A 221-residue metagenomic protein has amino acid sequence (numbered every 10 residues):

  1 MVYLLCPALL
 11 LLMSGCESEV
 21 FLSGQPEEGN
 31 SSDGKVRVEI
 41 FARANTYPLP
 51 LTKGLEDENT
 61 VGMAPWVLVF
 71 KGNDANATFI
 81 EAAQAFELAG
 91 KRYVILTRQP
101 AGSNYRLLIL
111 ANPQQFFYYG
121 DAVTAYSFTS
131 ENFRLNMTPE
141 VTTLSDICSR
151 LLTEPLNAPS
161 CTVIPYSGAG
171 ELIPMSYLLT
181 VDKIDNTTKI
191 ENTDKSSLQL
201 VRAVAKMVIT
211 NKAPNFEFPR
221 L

Functional and structural regions predicted by a protein language model:
Y3-S14: Bacterial N-terminal signal peptides
C16-L221: Sec-type signal peptide cleavage vicinity
